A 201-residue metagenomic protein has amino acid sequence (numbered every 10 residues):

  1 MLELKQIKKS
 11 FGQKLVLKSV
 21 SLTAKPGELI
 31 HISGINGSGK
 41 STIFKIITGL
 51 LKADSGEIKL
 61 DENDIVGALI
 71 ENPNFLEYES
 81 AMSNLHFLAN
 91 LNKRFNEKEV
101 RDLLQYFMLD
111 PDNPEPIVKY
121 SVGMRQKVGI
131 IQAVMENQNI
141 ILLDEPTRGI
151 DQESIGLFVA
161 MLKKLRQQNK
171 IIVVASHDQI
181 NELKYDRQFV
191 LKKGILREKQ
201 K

Functional and structural regions predicted by a protein language model:
L2, L17-S19, I150: Conserved structural motif at the start of ABC-family nucleotide-binding domains
S33-I35: The feature captures the beta-strand-to-loop junction immediately N-terminal to the Walker
T48: Helix-to-loop junction immediately C-terminal to a conserved catalytic motif
G56-I65: Conserved ABC transporter NBD signature motif
N72, Y78-K93: Q-loop/switch helix immediately C-terminal to the Walker
E97-D112: Conserved ABC ATPase "signature" region
I141-E145: Catalytic Walker B motif of ABC-type/P-loop ATPase nucleotide-binding domains
